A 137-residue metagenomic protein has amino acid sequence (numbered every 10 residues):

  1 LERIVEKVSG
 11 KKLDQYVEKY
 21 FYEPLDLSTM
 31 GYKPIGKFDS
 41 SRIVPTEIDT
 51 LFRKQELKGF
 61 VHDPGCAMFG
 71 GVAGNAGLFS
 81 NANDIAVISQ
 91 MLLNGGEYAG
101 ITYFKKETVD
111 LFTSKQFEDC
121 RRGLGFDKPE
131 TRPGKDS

Functional and structural regions predicted by a protein language model:
E2-S137: Short, surface-exposed loop or secondary-structure junction motifs that flank catalytic or metal-binding residues
